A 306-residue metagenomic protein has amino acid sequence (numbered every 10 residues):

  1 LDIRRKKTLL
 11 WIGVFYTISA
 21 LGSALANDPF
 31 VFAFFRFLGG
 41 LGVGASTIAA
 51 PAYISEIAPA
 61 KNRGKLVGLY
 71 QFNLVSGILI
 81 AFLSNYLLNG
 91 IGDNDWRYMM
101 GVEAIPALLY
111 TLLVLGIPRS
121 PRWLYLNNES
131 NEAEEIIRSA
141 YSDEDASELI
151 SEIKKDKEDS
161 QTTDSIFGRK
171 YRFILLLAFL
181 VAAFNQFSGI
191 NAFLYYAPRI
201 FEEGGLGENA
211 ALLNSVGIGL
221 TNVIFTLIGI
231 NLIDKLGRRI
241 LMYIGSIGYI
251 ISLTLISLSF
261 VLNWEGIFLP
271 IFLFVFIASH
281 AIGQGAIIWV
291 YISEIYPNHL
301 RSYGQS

Functional and structural regions predicted by a protein language model:
L1-S130, I137, E158-S306: Alpha-helical transmembrane bundle of multi-pass membrane proteins
E132-A133, D145: Short phosphate-engaging motifs
D143-S147, G207: Conserved H-loop
A146-K155: Short, well-structured alpha-helical segments
